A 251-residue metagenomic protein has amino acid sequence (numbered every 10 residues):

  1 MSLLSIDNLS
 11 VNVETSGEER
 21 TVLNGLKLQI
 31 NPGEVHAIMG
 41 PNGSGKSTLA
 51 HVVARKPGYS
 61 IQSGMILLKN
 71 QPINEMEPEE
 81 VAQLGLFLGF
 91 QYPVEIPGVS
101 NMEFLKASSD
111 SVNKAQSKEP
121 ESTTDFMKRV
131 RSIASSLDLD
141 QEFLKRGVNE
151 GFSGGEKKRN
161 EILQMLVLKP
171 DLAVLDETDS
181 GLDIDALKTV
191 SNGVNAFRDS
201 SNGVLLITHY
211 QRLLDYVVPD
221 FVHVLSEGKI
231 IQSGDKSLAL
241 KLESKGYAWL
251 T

Functional and structural regions predicted by a protein language model:
L4-I6, V22-G25: Conserved structural motif at the start of ABC-family nucleotide-binding domains
M39-P41: The feature captures the beta-strand-to-loop junction immediately N-terminal to the Walker
M65-V81, N149: ABC ATPase NBD Q-loop/coupling interface
L84, L88-Y92, G98-A115, F126-R129: Q-loop/switch helix immediately C-terminal to the Walker
M165-L166: ABC ATPase C-loop
V174-T178, D185: Walker B catalytic motif
F221, L225, K229-T251: Conserved beta-strand-loop-alpha-helix hinge in the C-terminal portion of ABC ATPase nucleotide-binding domains
